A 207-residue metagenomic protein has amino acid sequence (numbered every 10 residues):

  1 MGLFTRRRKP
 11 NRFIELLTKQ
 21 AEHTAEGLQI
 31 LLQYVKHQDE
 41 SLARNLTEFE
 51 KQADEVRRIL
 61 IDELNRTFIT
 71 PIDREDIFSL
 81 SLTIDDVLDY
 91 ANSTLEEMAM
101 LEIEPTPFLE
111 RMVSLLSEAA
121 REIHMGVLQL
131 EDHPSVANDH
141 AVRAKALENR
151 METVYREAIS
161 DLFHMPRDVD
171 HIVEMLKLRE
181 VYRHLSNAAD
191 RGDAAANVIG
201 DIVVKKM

Functional and structural regions predicted by a protein language model:
M1-M207: Cytosolic, long alpha-helical scaffolding segments
